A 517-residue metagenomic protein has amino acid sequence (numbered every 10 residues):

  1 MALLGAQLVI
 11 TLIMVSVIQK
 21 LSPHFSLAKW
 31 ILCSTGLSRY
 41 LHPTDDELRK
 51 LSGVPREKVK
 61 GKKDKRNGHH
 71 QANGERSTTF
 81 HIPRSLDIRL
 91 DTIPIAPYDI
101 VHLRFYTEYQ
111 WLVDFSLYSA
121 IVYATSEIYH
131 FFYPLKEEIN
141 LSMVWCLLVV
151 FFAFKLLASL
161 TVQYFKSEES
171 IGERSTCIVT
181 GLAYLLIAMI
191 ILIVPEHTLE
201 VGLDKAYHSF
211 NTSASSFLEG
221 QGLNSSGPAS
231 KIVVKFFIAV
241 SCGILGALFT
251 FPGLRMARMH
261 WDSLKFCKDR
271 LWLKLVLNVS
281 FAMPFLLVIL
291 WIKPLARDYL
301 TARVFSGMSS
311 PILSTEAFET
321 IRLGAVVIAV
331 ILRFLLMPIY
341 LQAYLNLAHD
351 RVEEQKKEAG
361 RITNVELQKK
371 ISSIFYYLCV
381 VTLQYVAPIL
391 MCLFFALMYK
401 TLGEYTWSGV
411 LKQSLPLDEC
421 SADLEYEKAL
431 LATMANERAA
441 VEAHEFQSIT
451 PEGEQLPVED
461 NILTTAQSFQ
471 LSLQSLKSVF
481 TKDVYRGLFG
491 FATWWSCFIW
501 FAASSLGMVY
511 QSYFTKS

Functional and structural regions predicted by a protein language model:
M1-D46, P83-I100, R104-S517: Alpha-helical transmembrane segments of secretory-pathway, organelle, and plasma-membrane proteins
L48-L90: Charge-rich, low-complexity intrinsically disordered and helical linker regions
